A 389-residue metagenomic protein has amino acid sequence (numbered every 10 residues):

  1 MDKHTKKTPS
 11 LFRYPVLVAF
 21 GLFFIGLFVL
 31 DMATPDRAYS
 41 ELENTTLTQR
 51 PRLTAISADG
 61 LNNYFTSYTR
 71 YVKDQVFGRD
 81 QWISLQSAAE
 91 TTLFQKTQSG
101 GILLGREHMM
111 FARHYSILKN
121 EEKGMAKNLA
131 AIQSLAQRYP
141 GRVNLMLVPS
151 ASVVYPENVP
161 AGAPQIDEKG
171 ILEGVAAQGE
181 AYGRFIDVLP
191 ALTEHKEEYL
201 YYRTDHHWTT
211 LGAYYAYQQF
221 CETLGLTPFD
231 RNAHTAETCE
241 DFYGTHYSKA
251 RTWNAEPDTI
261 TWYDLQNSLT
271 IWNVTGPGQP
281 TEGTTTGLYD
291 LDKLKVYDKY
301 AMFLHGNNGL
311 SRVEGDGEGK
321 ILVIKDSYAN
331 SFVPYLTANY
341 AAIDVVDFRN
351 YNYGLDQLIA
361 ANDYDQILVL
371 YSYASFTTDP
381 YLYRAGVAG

Functional and structural regions predicted by a protein language model:
M1-G389: Extracellular glycan-modifying ectodomains
